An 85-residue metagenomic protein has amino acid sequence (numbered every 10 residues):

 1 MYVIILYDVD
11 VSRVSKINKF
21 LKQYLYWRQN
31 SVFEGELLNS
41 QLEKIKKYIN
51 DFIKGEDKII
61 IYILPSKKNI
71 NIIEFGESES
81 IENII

Functional and structural regions predicted by a protein language model:
M1-Q41: Extended, hydrophobic alpha-helical segments
K44-I49: A short, charged, amphipathic alpha-helix used as a generic interaction element across diverse proteins
N50-I85: C-terminal structural segments of small proteins and small subunits
